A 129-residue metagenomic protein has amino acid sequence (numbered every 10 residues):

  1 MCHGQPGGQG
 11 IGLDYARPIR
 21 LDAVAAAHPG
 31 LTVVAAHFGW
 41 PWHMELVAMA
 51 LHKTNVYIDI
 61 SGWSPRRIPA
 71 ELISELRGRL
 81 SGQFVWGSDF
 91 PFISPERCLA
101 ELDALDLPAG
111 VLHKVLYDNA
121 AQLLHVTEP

Functional and structural regions predicted by a protein language model:
M1-V85: Catalytic pocket-lining loop regions of alpha/beta-barrel enzymes, especially the amidohydrolase/enolase/GH5 lineages
L80-V85, E96-P129: Mid-to-C-terminal alpha-helical segments outside catalytic/metal-binding sites
F92: Acidic catalytic loop of the alpha/beta-hydrolase fold
